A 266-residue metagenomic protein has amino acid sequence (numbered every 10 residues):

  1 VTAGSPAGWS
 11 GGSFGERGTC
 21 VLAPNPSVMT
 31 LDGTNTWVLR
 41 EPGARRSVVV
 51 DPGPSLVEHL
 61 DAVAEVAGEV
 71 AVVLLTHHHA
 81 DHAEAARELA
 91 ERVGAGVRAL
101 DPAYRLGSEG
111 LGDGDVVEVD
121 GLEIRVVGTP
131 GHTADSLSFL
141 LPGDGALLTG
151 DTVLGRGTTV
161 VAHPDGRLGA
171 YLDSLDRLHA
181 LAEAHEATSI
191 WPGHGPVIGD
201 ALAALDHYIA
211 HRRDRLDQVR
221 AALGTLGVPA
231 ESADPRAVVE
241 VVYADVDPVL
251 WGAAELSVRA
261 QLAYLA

Functional and structural regions predicted by a protein language model:
V1-A3, R17, G107, H132: Glycine/proline-rich low-complexity segments that form flexible loops, beta-turns, and polyproline
G4, G8-V66, S138-G150, G155: Conserved beta-strand hairpin/beta-sheet module of binuclear metal-dependent hydrolase folds, prominently
N25-G33, P52-R125, G145: Active-site HxH/HxHxD metal-binding segment of metal-dependent hydrolases
L39, V63, H194, V219 (+1 more regions): Residue-level signal for inorganic ion chemistry
R45-V49, P54-L56, E123-A222: Metallo-beta-lactamase
T76-H82, H132, S136, H194 (+1 more regions): Histidine-centered divalent metal-coordination motifs
L223-A266: C-terminal regulatory/interaction regions
